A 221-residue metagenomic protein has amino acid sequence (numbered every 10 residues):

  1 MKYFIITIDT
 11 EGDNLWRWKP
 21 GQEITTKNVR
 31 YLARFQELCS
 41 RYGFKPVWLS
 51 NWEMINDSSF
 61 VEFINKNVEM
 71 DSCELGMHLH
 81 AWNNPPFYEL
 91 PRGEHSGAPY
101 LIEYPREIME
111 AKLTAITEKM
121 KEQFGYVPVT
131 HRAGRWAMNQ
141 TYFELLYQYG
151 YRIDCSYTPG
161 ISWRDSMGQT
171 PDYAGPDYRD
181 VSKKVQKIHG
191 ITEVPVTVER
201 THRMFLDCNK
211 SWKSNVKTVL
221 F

Functional and structural regions predicted by a protein language model:
M1-D71: Active-site beta->alpha N-cap acidic-glycine motif
F4-I8, P46-W48, L75-L79, V129-H131 (+2 more regions): Hydrophobic faces of well-ordered beta-strands that scaffold small-molecule active sites in alpha/beta enzyme cores
G12-R17, N84-L90, M204: Short acidic/His/Gly/Ser-rich catalytic and metal-binding motifs that mark active-site loops of diverse hydrolases
K19-P20, R92-L101, W212-F221: A solvent-exposed, charged loop/short amphipathic helix patch at secondary-structure junctions
T25-K27, R34, L38, N67-L75 (+5 more regions): A structural signal for the main folded, soluble domain(s) of proteins
W52-A137, V198-R200: Metal-dependent polysaccharide deacetylase catalytic core of the NodB/CE4 family, i.e., the active-site-bearing domain
A133-F221: Active-site-adjacent pocket scaffolds in enzyme catalytic domains
